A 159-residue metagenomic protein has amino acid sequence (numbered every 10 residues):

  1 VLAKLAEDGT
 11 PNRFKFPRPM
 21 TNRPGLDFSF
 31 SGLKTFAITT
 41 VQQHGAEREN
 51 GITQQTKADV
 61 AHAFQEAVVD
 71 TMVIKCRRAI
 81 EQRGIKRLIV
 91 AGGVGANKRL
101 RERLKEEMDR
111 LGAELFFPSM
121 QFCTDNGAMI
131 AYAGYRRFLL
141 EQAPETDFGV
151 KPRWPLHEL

Functional and structural regions predicted by a protein language model:
L2-L88, K98-L111, F138, E158-L159: A contiguous, well-structured pocket-lining segment that forms one wall/lid of small-molecule binding clefts in soluble
K15-P17, F116, R153: Selective for proline/serine-rich intrinsically disordered segments in cytosolic/nuclear regulatory regions
P24, S31, A91-G92, N126 (+1 more regions): Short glycine-rich loop/turn motifs that provide flexible caps or phosphate-binding loops at active sites
L88, K105-M129: Conserved phosphate-binding/catalytic loops in two-lobed NTP-binding clefts
G93-V94, M120: Active-site metal-binding loops of divalent metal-dependent hydrolases
N97-K98, A133: C-terminal non-catalytic interaction/assembly regions of soluble proteins
P118-L156: Glycine-rich phosphate-binding/hydrolytic loop that grips phosphoryl groups
